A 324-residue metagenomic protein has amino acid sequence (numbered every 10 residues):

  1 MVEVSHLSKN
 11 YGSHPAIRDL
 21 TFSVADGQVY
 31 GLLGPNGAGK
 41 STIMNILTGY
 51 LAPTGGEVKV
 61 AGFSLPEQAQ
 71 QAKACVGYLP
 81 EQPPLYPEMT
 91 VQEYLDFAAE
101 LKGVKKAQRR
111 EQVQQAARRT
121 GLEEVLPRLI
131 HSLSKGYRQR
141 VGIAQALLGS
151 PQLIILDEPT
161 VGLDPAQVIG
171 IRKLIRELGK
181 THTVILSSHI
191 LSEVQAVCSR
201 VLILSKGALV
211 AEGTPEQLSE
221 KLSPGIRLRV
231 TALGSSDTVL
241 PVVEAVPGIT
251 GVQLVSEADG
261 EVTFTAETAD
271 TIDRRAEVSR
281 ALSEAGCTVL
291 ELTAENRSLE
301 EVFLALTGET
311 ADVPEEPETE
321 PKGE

Functional and structural regions predicted by a protein language model:
V2-V4, K9-A211: ABC transporter nucleotide-binding domains
Q114, S132, A258-D259, R297: Positions that flank functional sites
G121, I249-V255, T288-T293: A short linear hydrophobic-aromatic micro-motif
K173-A269: ABC transporter nucleotide-binding domain
A269-E324: C-terminal coupling/interaction segments
